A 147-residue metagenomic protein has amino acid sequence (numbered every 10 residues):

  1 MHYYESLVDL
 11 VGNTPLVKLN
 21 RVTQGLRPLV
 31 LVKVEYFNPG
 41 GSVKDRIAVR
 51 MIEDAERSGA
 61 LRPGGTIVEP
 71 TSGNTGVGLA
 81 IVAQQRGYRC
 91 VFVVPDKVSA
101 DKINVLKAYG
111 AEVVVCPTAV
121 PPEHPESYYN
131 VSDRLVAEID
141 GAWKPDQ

Functional and structural regions predicted by a protein language model:
M1-Q147: PLP-dependent amino-acid enzyme catalytic core
